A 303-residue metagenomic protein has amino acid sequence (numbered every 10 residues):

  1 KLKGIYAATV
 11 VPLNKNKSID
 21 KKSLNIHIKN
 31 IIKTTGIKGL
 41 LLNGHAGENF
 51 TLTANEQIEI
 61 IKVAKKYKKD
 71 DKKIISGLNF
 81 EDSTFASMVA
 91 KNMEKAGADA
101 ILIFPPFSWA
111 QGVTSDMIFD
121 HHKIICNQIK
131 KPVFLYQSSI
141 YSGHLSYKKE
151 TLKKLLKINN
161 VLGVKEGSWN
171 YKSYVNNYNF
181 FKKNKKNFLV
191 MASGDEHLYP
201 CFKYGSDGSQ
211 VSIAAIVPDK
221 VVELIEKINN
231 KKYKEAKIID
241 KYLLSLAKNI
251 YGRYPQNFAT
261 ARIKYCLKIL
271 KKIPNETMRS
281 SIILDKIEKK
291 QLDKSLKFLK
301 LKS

Functional and structural regions predicted by a protein language model:
K1-S146: Active-site beta->alpha loop and helix N-cap motifs at the rims of alpha/beta catalytic domains
K21-I28, K149, K289-L296: Short, amphipathic alpha-helical "lid/cap" segments that border enzyme active or binding sites
L24, I61, A86, H122 (+4 more regions): A general structural signal for well-ordered alpha-helical segments in protein cores
T34, E59, V63-Y67, N92-A96 (+8 more regions): Alpha-helical structural signal in soluble globular domains
Q111-D116, K185-K186, R253: Short helix-coil transition/hinge motifs at the ends and kinks of transmembrane helices, capturing the brief
S139-A247: Catalytic alpha/beta core domains of metabolic enzymes, predominantly
Y199-S303: Structured C-terminal cap/extension of enzyme domains
